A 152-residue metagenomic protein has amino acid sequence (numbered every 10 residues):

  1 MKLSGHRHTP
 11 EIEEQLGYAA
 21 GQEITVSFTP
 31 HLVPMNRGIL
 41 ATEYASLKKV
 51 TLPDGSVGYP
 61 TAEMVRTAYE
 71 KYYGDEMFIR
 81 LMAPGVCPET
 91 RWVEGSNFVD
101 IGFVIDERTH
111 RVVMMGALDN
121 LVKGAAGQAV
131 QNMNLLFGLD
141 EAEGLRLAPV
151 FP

Functional and structural regions predicted by a protein language model:
M1-M114, P152: C-terminal substrate-binding/catalytic lobe of Rossmann-fold NAD(P)-dependent oxidoreductases
F98-P152: NAD(P)-dependent Rossmann-like dehydrogenase/reductase catalytic/cofactor-binding core
